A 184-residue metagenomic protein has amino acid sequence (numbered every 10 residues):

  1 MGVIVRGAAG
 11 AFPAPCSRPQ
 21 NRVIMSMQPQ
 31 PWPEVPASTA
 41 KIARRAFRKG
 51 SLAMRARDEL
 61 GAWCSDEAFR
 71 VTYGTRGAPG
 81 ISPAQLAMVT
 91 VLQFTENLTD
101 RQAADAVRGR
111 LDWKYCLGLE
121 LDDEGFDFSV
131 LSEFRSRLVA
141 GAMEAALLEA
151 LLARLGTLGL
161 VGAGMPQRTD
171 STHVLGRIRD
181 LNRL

Functional and structural regions predicted by a protein language model:
M1-G61: Charged, often Cys/His-bearing segments associated with DNA-binding zinc-finger transcription factors
G2-V5, A9, L121-L184: Active-site- or DNA-interface-adjacent structural scaffold in DNA-acting proteins
Q20, P31-P36, W63, E67 (+4 more regions): Peripheral, non-cofactor segments flanking catalytic/redox cores
A40, K49, A53, R57 (+6 more regions): Alpha-helix initiation and N-capping motif
K41-K49, L60-C64, A87-V91, A104-L111 (+1 more regions): Short, mixed-charge, low-aromatic patches
A43, F47, A56, F94 (+3 more regions): Generic amphipathic alpha-helical segments used as scaffolds and interaction surfaces in large, multi-domain proteins
R48-V91, T95: Basic, short loop/linker segments at the boundary and entry of helix-turn-helix/winged-helix-like folds
V71-P83, T95-L147, Q167: Trp/Phe/Arg-rich N-terminal binding region typifying the photolyase-homology
